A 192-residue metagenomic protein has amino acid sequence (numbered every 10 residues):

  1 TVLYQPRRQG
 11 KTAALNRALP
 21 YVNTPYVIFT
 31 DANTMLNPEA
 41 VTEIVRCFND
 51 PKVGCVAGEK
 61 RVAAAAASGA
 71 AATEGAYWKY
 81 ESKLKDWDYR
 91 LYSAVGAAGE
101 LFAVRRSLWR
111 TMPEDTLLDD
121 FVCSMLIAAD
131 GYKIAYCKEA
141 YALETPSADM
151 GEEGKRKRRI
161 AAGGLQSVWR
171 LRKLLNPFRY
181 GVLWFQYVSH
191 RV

Functional and structural regions predicted by a protein language model:
T1-Y21, A72-E74, W78, K83: Conserved donor nucleotide-binding strand/loop of the catalytic core
P6-R7, T24, A32-T34, D119: Short acidic donor-binding/metal-coordinating loop in glycosyltransferase active sites
A13, N33, E39, K83 (+3 more regions): Active-site phosphate/pyrophosphate-handling residues
V27: Short aromatic/hydrophobic "clamp" motif used to bind/position activated sugar donors
T30-C47: Acidic donor-binding/catalytic loop of UDP-sugar-dependent glycosyltransferases, especially processive GT2
F48-Y80, D115-D119, S124-V192: Catalytic donor/gating beta->alpha subdomain of glycosyltransferases that bind UDP-sugars
Y77-W78, A94-V104, F121: Short glycine- and hydrophobic/aromatic-rich loop-to-beta-strand nucleating segment in the catalytic cores
